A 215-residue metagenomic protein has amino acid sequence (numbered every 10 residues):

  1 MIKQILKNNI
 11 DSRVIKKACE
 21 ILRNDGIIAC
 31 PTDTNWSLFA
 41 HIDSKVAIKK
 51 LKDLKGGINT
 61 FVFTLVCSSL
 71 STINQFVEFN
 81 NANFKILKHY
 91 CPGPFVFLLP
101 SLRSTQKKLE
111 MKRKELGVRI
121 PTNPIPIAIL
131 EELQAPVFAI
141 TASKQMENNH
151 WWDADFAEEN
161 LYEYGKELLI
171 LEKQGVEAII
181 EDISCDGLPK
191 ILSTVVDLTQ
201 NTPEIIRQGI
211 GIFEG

Functional and structural regions predicted by a protein language model:
M1-G215: Active-site-adjacent structural elements in enzyme catalytic cores
